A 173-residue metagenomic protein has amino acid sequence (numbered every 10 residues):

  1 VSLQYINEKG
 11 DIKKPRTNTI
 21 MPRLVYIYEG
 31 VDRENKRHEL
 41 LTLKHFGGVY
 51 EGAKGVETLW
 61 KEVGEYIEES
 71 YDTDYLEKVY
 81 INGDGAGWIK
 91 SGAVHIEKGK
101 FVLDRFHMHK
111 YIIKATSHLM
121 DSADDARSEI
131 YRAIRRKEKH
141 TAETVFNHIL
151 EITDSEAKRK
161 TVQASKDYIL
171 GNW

Functional and structural regions predicted by a protein language model:
V1-W173: Catalytic center-proximal scaffold of phosphoryl-transfer enzymes
